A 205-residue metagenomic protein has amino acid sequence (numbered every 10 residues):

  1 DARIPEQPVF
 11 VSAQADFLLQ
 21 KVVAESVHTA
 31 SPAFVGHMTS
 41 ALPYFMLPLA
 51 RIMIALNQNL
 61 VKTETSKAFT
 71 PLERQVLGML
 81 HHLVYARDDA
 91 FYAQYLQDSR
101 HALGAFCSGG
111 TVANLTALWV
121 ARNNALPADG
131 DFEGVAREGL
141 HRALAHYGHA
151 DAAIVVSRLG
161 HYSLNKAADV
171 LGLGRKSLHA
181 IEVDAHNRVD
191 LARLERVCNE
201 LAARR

Functional and structural regions predicted by a protein language model:
D1-A102: N-terminal entrance/gating region of PLP-dependent enzymes' catalytic architecture
P32, G36, S66, L83 (+7 more regions): General "foldedness" signal
A68-F69, G104-T111, V156-R158: Active-site nucleophile and cofactor-binding loops and adjacent substrate-binding regions of central metabolic enzymes
T70-E73, L77, N114, L118 (+1 more regions): Hydrophobic face of alpha-helices
H81-N123, D131-E133, H179-E182: Short loop-beta-helix segment that forms the pyridoxal 5′-phosphate
L126-R205: PLP-dependent aminotransferase-class I/II
